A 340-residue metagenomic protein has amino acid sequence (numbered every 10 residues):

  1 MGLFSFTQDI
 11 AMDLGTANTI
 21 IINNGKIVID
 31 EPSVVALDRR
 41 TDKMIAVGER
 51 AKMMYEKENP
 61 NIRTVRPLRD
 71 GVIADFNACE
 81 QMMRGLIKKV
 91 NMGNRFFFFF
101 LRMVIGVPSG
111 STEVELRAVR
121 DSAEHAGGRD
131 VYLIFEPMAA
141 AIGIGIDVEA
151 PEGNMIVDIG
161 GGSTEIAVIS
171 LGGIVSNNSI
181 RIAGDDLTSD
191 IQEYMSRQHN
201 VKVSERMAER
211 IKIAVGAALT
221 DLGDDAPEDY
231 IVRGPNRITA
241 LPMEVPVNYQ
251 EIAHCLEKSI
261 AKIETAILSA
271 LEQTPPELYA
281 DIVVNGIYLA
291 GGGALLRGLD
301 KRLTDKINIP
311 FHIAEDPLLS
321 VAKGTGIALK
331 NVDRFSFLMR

Functional and structural regions predicted by a protein language model:
M1-I159, A167-I287, A294-R340: Nucleotide/phosphate-binding catalytic cleft detector across ATP-hydrolyzing and phosphate-transferring enzymes
